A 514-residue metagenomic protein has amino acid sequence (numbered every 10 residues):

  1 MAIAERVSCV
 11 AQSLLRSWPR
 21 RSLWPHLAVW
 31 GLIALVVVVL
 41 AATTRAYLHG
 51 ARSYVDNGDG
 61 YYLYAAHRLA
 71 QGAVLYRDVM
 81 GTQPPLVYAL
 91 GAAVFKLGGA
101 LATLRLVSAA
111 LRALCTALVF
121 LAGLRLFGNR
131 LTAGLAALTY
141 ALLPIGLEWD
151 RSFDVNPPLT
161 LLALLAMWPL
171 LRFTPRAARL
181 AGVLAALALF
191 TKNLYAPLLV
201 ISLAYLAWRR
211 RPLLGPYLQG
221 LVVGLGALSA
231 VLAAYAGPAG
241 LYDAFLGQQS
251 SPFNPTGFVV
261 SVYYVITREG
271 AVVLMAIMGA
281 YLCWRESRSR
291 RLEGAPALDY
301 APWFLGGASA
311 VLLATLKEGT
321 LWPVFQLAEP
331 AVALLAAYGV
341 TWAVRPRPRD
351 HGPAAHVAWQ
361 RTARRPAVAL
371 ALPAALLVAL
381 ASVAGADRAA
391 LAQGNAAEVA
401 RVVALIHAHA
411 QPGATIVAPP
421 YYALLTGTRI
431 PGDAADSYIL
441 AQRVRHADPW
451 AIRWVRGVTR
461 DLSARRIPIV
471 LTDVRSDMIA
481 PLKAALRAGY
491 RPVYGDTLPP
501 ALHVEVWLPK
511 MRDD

Functional and structural regions predicted by a protein language model:
R6, S13, A178, P197-L225 (+5 more regions): Perimembrane helix-loop-helix junctions
T44, G215-T256, V262-M278, G306-A310 (+3 more regions): Membrane-lumen/periplasm interface segments of specific transmembrane helices in polyprenyl phosphate-linked
Q83, L194-Y195, Y235, P373-D513: Extracytoplasmic
L106-F127, L142, L165: Transmembrane-helix motifs of polytopic, lipid-linked glycan transferases
A136-L142, L159, A185, L189: Short helix- or helix-capping micro-motifs that position conserved polar/aromatic residues at function-defining sites
E148-P158: Short acidic/glycine- and proline-prone juxtamembrane loop motifs at membrane-interface regions of multi-pass membrane
R268-A297, P302-S309, A336-G339: Hydrophobic, aromatic-rich transmembrane alpha-helices and their immediate juxtamembrane boundary segments
E318-W359: Hydrophobic/aromatic-rich transmembrane helices and adjacent perimembrane loops
